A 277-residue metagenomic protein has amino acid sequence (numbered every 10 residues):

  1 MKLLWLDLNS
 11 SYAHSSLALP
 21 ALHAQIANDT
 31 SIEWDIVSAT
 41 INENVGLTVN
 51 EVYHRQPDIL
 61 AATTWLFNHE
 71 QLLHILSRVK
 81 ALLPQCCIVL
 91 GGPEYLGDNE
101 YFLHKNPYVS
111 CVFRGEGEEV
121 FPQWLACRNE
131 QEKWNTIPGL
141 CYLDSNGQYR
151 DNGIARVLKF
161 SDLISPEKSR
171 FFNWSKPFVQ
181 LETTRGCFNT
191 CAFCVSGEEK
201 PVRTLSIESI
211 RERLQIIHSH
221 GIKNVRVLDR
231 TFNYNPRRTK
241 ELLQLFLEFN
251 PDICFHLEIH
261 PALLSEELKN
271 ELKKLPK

Functional and structural regions predicted by a protein language model:
M1, I137, Y142-Q180: N-terminal [4Fe-4S]-dependent radical SAM core
K2, Q25, D35-I154: Glycine-rich beta-alpha loop elements in corrinoid/cobalamin-binding modules across cobalamin-dependent enzymes
L6-N9, T63, G91, L228: Short hydrophobic segments within beta-strands
N9-L17, T64-H69: A short, glycine/small-residue-rich beta-strand->loop->alpha-helix junction that serves as a flexible
A21-E33: Short helix-loop-beta junction
L22, T48-E51, Q71, I75-V79 (+5 more regions): A general structural detector for well-ordered alpha-helical segments in enzyme core domains, enriched
D29-T30, Q56, L83, N106 (+3 more regions): A structural signal for short coil/turn segments at secondary-structure junctions
S161-K277: Radical SAM [4Fe-4S] cluster-binding motif and immediate context
